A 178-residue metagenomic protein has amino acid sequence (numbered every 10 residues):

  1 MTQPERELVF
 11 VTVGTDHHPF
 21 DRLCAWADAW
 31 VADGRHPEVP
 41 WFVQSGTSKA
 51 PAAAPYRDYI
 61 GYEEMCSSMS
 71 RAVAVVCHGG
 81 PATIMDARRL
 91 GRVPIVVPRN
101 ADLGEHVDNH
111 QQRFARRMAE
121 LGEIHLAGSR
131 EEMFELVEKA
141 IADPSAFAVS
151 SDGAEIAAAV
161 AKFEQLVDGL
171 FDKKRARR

Functional and structural regions predicted by a protein language model:
M1-R71: Donor-nucleotide binding loops and adjacent catalytic segments primarily of GT-B fold Leloir glycosyltransferases
V39, E135, K139-R178: C-terminal amphipathic helix plus adjacent low-complexity, charged tail appended to glycosyltransferase catalytic
W41, P94, H125-L126: Hydrophobic beta-strand scaffold residues
Y56-I60, I124-M133: Short acidic-hydrophobic, aromatic-tinged amphipathic segments that line or gate anion-handling sites
E64, T83, E132, L136: Short acidic active-site motifs
M65-V107: A donor-sugar binding/catalytic signature common to diverse glycosyltransferases and related nucleotide-sugar
